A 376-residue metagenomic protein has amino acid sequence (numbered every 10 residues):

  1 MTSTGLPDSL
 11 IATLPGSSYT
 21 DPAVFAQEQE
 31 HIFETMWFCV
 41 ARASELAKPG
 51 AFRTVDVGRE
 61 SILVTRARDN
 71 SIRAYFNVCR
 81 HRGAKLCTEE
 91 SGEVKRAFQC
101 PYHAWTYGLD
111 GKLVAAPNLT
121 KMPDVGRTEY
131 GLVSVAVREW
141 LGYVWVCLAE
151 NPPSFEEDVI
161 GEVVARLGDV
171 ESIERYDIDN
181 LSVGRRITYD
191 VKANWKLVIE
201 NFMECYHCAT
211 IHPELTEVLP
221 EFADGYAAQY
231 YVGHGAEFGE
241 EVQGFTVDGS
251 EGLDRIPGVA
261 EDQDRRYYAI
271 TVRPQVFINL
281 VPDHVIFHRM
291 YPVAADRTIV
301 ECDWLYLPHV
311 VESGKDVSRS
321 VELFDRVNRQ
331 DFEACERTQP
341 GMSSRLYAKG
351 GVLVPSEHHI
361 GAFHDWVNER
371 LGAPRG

Functional and structural regions predicted by a protein language model:
M1-S18, D179: Short, contiguous pre-domain boundary segments
S18-G58, I62: Non-catalytic accessory segments flanking enzyme active sites
F33-W37, A84, H207: Generic structural signal for secondary-structure transition and capping sites
T35-L46, A116-T120, I270-P274: Short Pro/Gly-enriched beta-strand edge/turn motifs at strand-loop
A41-L46, G126, R265-A269, D303: Short linear motifs in intrinsically disordered
E45-A165: Rieske [2Fe-2S] iron-sulfur-binding domain
R66, S71, N77, R138 (+2 more regions): C-terminal catalytic domain of Rieske-type non-heme iron oxygenases
